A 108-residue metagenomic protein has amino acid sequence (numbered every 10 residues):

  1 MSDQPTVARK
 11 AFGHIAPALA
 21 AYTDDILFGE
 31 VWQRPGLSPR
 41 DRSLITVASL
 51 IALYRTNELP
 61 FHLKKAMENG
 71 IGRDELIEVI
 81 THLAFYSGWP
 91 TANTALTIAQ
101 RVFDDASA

Functional and structural regions predicted by a protein language model:
M1-R40, L53, F61-K64, E68-N69 (+1 more regions): Acidic, glycine/proline-rich low-complexity segments that act as flexible tails and inter-domain linkers
R42-L50, V79-I80: Short, structured motif recognition centered on aromatic/hydrophobic residues
S49-R55, A84-G88: Short alpha-helix boundary/capping elements
E58-I80: Mid-chain, well-packed structural core segment of small domains
I77-Q100: C-terminal structural segments of small proteins and small subunits
